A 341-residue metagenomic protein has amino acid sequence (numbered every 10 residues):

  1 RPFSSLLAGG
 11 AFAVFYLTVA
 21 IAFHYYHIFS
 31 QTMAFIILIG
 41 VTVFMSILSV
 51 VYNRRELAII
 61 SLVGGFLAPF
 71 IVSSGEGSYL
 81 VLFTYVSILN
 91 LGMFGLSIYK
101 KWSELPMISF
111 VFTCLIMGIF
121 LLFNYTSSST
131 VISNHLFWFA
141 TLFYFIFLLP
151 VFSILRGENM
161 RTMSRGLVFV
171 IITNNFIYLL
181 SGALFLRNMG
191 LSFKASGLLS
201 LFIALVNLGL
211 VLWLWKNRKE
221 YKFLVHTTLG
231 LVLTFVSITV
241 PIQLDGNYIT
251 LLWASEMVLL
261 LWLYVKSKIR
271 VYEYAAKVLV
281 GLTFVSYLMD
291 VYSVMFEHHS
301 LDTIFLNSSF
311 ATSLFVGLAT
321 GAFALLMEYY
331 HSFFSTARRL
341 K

Functional and structural regions predicted by a protein language model:
R1-K341: Alpha-helical multi-pass membrane segments and their bilayer interfacial helix-loop junctions
